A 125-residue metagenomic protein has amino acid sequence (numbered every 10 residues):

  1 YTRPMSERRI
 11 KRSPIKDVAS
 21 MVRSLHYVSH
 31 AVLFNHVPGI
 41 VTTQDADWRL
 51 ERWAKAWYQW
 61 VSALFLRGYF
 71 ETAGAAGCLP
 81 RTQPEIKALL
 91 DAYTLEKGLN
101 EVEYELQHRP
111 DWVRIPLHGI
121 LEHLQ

Functional and structural regions predicted by a protein language model:
Y1-A73, T94-P110: Active-site activation/catalytic loop segments of kinase-like enzymes and analogous catalytic loops in related
E7, A75-L89: Acidic, serine/threonine- and proline-rich low-complexity regulatory regions
K16, G77, A88-N100, H108-Q125: C-terminal amphipathic alpha-helical interaction region
